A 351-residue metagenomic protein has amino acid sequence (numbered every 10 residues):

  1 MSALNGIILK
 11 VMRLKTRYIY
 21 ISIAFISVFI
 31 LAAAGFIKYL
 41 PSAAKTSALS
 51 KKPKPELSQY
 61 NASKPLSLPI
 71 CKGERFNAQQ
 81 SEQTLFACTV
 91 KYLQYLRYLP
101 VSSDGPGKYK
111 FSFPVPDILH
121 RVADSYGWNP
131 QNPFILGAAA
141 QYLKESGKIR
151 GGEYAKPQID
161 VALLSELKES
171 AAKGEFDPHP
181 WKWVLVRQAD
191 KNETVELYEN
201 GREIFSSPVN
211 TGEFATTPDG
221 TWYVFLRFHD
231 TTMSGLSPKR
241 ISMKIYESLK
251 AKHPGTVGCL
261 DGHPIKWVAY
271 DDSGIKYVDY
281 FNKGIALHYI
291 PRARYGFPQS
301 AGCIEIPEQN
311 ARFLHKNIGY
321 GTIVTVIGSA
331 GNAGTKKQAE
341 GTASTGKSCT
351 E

Functional and structural regions predicted by a protein language model:
I7-I26: N-terminal Sec-pathway targeting helices
V28-Y39: Hydrophobic alpha-helical membrane-insertion segments, chiefly the h-region of N-terminal signal peptides
P41-R75, Q79: N-terminal, intrinsically disordered, polar/charged segments of Gram-positive cell-envelope systems that serve as
A43-L49, P55-E56, R240-E351: Exported/periplasmic cell-wall-interacting domains
I70-L167: Short acidic, glycine/serine/threonine-rich helix-capping segments at coil-helix boundaries
K91-L99, D124, W128, Q141-K148 (+6 more regions): Sec-exported extracytoplasmic/periplasmic mature domains
V161-W183, G334-E340, T345: Intrinsically disordered, low-complexity Ser/Thr-rich linker and spacer segments in cell-wall-related proteins
P178-R294: Gly/Pro-biased beta-strand-loop elements
